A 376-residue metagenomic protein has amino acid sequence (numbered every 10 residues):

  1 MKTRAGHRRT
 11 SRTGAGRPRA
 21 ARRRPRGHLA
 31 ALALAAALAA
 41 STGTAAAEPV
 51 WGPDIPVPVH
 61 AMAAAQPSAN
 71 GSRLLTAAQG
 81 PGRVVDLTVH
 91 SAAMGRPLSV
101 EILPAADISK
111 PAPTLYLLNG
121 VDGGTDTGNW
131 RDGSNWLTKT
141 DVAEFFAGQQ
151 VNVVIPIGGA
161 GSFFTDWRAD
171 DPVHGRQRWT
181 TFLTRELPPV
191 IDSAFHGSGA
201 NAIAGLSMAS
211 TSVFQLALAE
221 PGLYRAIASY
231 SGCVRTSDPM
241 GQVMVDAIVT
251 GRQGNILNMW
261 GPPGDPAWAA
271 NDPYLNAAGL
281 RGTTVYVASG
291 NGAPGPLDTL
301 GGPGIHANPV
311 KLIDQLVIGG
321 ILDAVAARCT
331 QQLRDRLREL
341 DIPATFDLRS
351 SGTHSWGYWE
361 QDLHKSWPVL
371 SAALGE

Functional and structural regions predicted by a protein language model:
M1-P25: Terminal targeting segments of Actinobacterial cell-envelope proteins
K2-R4, R26-A35, A40-E376: Non-catalytic cap/lid and distal C-terminal segments of serine-dependent acyl enzymes
